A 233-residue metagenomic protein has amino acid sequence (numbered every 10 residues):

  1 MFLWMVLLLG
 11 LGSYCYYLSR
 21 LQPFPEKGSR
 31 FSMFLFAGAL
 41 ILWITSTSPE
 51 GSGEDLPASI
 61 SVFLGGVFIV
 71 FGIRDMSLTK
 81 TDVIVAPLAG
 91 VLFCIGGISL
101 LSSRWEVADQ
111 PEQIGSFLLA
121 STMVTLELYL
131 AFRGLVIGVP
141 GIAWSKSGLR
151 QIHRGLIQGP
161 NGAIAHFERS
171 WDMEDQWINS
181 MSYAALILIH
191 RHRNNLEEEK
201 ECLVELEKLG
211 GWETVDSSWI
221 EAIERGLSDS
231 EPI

Functional and structural regions predicted by a protein language model:
M1-A143: Long, contiguous interaction/recruitment modules in multidomain scaffold/adaptor proteins
V139, G159, I178, E198 (+1 more regions): Structural signature of alpha-solenoid helical repeat junctions
S147, A184-L186: Structural register within alpha-helical repeat arrays
Q151-R154, H190: Residue at a conserved register position within TPR or TPR-like alpha-solenoid repeats
G155-Q158, N194: Residue-level detector of the short coil/turn that links helix A to helix B within each tetratricopeptide repeat
N161-I164, W171, K200, E207: Tetratricopeptide repeat
D175-S180, K208-E221: Boundary/linker segments of alpha-helical solenoid repeat arrays
L188-T214: TPR/TPR-like (Sel1-like) alpha-helical repeat modules
